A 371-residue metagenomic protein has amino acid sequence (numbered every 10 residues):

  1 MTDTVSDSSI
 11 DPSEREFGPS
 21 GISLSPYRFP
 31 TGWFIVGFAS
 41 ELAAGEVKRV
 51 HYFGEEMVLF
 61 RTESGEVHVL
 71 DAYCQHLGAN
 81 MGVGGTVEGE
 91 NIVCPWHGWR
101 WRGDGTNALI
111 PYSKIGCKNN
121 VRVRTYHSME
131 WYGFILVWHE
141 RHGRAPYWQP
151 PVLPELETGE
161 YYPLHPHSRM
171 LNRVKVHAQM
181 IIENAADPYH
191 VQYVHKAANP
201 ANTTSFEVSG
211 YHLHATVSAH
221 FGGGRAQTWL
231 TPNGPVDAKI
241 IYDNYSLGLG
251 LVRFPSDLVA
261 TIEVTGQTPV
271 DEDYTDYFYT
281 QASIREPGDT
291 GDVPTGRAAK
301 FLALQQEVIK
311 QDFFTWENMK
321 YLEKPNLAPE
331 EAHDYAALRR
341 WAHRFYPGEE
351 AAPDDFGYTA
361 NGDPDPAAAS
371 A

Functional and structural regions predicted by a protein language model:
M1-S25, H195, N202, D273-S283: Short, charged N-terminal helix-start/capping segments
D3, P12, E16, G21-L24 (+2 more regions): Rieske [2Fe-2S] iron-sulfur-binding domain
S8-I22, E55-M57, P95-R100, V174-A178 (+2 more regions): A broad, low-specificity signal for short, low-complexity segments enriched in glycine/proline and polar/charged
E66, Y147-A371: C-terminal catalytic domain of Rieske-type non-heme iron oxygenases
